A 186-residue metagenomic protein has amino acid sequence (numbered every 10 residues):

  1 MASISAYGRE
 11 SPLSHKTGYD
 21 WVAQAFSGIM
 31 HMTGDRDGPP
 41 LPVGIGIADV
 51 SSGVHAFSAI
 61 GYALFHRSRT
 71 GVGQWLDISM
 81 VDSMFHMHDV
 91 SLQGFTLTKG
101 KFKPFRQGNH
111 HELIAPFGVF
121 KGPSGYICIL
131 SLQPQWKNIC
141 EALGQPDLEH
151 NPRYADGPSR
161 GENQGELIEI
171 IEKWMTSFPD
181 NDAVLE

Functional and structural regions predicted by a protein language model:
M1-I127: Active-site-adjacent "lid/gating" segments in soluble enzymes
G108, P116-E186: Aromatic-enriched alpha-helical interface/lid elements that frame and gate functional surfaces
